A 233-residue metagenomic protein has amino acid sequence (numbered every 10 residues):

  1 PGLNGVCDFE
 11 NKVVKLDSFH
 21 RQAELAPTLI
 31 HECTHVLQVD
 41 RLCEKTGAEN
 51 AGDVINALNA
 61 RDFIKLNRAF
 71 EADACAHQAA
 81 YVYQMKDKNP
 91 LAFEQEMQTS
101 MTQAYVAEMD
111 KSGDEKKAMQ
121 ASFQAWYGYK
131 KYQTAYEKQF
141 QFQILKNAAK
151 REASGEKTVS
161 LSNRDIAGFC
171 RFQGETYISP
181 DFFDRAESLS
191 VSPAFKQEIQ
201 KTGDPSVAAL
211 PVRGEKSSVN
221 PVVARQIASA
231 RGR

Functional and structural regions predicted by a protein language model:
P1-A23: Catalytic zinc-binding patch centered on the HExxH motif and its immediate surroundings that defines zinc-dependent
K12, E24-T28, A72: Residue-level detector of short, conserved catalytic/binding motifs and their immediate flanks
K15, V36-Q38, C75-A76: Structural recognition of the beta-strand scaffold that forms the well-ordered cores of secreted hydrolase catalytic
A23, V39-A72: Post-HEXXH active-site segment of zinc metalloproteases
P27-D40: Active-site recognition of the HExxH zinc-binding catalytic motif
E49-D53, A57-L58, C75, R213-S217 (+1 more regions): Type III/flagellar secretion export determinants
A60-Y132: Metalloprotease/metallohydrolase-associated module, dominated by Zn2+-dependent proteases
V106-R233: Pan-zinc metallopeptidase signature
